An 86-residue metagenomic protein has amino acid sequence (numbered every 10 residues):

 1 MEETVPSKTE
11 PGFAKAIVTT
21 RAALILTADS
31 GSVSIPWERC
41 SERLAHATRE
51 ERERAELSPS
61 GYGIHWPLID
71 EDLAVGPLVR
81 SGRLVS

Functional and structural regions predicted by a protein language model:
M1-S86: Motif-centric detector for short Cys/His coordination patterns
